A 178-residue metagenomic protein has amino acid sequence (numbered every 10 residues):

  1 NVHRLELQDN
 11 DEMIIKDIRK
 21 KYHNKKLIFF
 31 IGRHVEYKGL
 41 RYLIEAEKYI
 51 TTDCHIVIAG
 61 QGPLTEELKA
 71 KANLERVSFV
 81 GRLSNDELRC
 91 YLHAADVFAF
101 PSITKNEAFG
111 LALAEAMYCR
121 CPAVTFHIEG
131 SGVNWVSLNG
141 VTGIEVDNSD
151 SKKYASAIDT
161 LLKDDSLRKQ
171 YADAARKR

Functional and structural regions predicted by a protein language model:
N1-Q8, P63, S84: Short beta-strand->alpha-helix junction loop in the catalytic core of nucleotide-activated group-transfer enzymes
D17-K38, I44-K48: Conserved donor-binding/catalytic core segment of Leloir-type glycosyltransferases
E66-D86: Nucleotide-activated donor-binding/catalytic signature segment of Leloir-type glycosyltransferases, i.e., the conserved
R82-L83, C90-A95: Short alpha-helical donor nucleotide-sugar binding micro-motif in glycosyltransferases
R89, L111-Y118, N134-W135, V141: Short alpha-helical segment that forms part of, or immediately flanks, the ligand-binding pocket in carbohydrate-active
H93-A108, C121-P122: Acidic donor-binding loop of glycosyltransferase active sites
C119-H127: Short hydrophobic beta-strand element within catalytic cores of glycosyltransferases and related nucleotide-activated
V133-T160, S166-L167: Change "using UDP/GDP/dTDP sugars" to "using nucleotide sugars
